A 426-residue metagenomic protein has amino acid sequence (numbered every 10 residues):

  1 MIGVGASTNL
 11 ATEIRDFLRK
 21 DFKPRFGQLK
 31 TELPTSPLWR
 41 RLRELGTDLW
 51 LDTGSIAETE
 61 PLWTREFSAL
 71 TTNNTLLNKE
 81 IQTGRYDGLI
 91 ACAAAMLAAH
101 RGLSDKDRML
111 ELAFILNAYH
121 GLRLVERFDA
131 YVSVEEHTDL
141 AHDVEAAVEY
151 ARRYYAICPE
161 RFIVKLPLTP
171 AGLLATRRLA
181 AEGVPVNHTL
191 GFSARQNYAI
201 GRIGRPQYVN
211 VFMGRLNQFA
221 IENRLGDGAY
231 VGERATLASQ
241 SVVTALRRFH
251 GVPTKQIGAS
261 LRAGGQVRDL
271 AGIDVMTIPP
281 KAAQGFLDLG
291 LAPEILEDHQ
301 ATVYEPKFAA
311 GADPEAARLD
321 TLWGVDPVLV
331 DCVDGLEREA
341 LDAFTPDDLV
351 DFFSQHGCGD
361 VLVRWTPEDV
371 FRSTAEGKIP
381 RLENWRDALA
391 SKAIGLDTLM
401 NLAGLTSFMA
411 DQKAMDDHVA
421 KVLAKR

Functional and structural regions predicted by a protein language model:
I2-G5, N9, R318-R426: C-terminal extensions of enzymes
I2-G54: N- or domain-start disorder-to-order transition segments that initiate the globular core
R25, T64-A69, N74-A171, T176: Active-site beta->alpha loop and helix N-cap motifs at the rims of alpha/beta catalytic domains
K30-L33, A141-A147, L166-E182, S193-A199 (+4 more regions): Active-site-adjacent beta->alpha loops and helix N-cap segments on the catalytic face of soluble alpha/beta enzymes
E44-T47, E66-S68, F128-V132, C158-F162 (+4 more regions): Short, well-ordered coil/turn segments that N-cap beta-strands
W50-D52, E135, E160-T169, V184-Q196 (+2 more regions): Catalytic beta/alpha-barrel core
N73, V134, V164, L179 (+3 more regions): Conserved, mostly hydrophobic/aromatic
N187-L341: Catalytic alpha/beta core domains of metabolic enzymes, predominantly
